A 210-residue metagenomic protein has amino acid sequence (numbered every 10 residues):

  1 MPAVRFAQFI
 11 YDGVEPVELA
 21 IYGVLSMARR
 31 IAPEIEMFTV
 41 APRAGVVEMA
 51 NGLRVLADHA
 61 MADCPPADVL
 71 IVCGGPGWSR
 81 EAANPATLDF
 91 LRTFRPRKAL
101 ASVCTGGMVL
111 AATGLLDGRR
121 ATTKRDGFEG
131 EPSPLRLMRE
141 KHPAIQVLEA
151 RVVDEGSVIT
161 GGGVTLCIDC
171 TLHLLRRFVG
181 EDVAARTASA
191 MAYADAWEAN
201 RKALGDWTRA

Functional and structural regions predicted by a protein language model:
M1-L100, M108-G118, T122, E129-K141 (+2 more regions): Extended, subdomain-level signal for the structured scaffold at the beginning of enzyme domains
V152-V153: Metalloprotease/metallohydrolase-associated module, dominated by Zn2+-dependent proteases
G156-G163: A short glycine-threonine-serine/GTX helix/turn-capping micro-motif
